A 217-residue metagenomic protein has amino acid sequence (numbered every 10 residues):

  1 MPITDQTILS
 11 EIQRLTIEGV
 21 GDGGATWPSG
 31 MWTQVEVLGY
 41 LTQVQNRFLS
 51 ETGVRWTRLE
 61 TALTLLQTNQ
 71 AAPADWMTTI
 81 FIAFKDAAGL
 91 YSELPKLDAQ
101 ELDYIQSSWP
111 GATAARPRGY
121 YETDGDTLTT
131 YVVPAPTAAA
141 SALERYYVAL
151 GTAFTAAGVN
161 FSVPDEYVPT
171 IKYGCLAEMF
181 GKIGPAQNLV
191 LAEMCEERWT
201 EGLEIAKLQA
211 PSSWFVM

Functional and structural regions predicted by a protein language model:
M1-M217: Glycine-enriched, solvent-exposed interface loops adjoining structured elements
